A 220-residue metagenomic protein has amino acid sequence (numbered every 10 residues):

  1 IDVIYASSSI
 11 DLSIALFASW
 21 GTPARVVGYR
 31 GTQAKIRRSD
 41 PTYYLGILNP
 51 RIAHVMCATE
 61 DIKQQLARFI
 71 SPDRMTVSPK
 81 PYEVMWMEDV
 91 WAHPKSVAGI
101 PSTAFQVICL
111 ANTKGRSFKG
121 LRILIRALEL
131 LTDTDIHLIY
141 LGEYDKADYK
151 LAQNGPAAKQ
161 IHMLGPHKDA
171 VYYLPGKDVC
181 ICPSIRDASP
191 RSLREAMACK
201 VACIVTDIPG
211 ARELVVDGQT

Functional and structural regions predicted by a protein language model:
A6-L12, R30: Short His-centered aromatic/hydrophobic patch
W20, V26-A53, C57: A conserved, positively charged/aromatic
I52-D89, Q106: Donor nucleotide-sugar binding/catalytic pocket of nucleotide-sugar-dependent glycosyltransferases
F105, G115-L130, R194: A conserved mid-protein helix/loop that constitutes part of the nucleotide-sugar donor-binding site
L110-K114, H137-K150, M163: Glycosyltransferase donor-sugar binding loop
K150-H167: Nucleotide-activated donor-binding/catalytic signature segment of Leloir-type glycosyltransferases, i.e., the conserved
I185: Aromatic "clamp/platform" in nucleotide-sugar-dependent glycosyltransferases that forms part of the donor/acceptor
A202-V205, V215: Short hydrophobic beta-strand element within catalytic cores of glycosyltransferases and related nucleotide-activated
